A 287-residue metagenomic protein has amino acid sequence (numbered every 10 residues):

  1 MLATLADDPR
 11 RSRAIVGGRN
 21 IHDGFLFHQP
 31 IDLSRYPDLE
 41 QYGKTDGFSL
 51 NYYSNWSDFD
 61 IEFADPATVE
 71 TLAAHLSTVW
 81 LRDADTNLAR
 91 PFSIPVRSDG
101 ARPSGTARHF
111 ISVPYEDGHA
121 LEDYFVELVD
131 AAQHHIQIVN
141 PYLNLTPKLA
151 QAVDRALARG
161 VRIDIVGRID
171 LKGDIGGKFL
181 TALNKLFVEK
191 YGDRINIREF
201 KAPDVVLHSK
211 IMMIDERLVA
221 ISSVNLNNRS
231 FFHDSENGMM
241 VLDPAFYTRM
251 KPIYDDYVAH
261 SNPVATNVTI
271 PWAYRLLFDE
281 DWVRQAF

Functional and structural regions predicted by a protein language model:
M1-F287: Charged, low-complexity intrinsically disordered terminal segments
